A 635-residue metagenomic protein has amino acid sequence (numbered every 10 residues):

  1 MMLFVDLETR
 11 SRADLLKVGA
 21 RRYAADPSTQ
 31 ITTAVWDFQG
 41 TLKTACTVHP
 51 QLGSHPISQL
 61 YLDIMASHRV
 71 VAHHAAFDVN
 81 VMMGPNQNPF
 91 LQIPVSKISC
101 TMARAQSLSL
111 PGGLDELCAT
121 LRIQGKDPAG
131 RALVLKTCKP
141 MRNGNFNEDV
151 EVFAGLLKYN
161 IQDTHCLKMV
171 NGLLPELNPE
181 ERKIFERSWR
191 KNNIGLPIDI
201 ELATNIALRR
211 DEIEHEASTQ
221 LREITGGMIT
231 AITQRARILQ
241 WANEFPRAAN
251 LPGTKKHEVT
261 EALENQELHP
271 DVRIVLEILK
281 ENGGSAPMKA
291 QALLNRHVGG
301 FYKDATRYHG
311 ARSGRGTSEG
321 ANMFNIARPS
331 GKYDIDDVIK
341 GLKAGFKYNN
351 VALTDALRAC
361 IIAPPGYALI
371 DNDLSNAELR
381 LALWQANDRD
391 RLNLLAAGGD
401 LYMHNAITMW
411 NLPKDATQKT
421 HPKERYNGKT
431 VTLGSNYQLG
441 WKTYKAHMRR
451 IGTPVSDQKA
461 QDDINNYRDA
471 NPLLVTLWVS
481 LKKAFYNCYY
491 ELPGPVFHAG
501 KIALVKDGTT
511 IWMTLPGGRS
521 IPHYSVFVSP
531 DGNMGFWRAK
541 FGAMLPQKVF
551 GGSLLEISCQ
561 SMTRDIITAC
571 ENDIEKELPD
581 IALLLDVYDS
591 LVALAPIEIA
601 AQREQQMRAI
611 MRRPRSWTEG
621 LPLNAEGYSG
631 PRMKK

Functional and structural regions predicted by a protein language model:
M1, Y61-I64, A352-A368, I574-E577: A short acidic-Thr-Gly-centered motif at the start of a beta-strand
M1-L15, D26-S28, T33, K136-N349 (+4 more regions): Conserved "right-hand" nucleotidyltransferase catalytic core of DNA-directed polymerases
V5, A72-H73, I98-C100, I361-A377 (+1 more regions): Conserved catalytic palm subdomain of right-hand nucleotidyl-transferase polymerases, strongest for RNA-directed enzymes
T29-T32, W36, G40-I57, L62 (+4 more regions): Active-site-proximal helix-loop-helix substrate-binding element of RNase H-like nuclease domains
L174-I184, I566-L591: Active-site palm subdomain of RNA-directed nucleic acid polymerases
K303, L412-P579, P622, E626-K635: Conserved catalytic core of nucleic-acid polymerases
V592-P596: Short hydrophobic/aromatic beta-strand micro-patches that form the beta-sheet surface supporting nucleotide- or nucleic
R603-M611: Short amphipathic alpha-helices in soluble, non-transmembrane regions that often serve as interface/regulatory elements
